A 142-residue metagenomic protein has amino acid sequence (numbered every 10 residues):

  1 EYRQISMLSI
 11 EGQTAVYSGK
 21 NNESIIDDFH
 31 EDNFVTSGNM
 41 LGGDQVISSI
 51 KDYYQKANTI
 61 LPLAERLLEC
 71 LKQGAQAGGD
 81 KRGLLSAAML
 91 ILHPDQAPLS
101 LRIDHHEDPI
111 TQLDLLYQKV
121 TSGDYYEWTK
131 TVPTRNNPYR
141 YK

Functional and structural regions predicted by a protein language model:
E1-K142: N-terminal nucleophile
